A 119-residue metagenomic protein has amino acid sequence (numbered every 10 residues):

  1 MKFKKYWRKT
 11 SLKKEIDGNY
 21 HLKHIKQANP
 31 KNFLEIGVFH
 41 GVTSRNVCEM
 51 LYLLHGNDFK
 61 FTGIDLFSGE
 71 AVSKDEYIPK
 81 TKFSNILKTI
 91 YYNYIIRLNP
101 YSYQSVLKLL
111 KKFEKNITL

Functional and structural regions predicted by a protein language model:
M1-L119: A short alpha-helical cap/connector motif
